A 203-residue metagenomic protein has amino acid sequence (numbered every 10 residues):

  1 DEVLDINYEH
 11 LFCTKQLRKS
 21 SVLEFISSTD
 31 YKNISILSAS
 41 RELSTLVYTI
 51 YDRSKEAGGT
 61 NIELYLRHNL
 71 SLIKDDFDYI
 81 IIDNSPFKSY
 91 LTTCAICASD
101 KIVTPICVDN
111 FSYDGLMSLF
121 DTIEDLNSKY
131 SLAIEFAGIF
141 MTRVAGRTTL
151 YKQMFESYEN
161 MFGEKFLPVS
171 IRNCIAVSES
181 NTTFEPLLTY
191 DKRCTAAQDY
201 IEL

Functional and structural regions predicted by a protein language model:
D1-L203: P-loop NTP-binding core
